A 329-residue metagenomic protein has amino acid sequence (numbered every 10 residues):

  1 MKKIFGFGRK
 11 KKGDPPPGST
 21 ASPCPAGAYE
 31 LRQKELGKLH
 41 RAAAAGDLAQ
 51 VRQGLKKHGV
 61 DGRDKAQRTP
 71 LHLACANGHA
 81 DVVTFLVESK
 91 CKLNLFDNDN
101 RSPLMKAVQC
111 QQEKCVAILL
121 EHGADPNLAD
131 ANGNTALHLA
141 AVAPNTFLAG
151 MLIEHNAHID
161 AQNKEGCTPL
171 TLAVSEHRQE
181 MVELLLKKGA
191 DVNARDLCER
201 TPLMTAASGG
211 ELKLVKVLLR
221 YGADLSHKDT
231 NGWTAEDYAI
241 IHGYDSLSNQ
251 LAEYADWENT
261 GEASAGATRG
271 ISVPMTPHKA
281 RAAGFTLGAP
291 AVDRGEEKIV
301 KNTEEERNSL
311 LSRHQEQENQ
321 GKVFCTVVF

Functional and structural regions predicted by a protein language model:
M1-K38, H155, K188, R220-D224 (+1 more regions): Ankyrin-repeat-protein effector appendages
K34, K65-A66, N98-D99, A131-N132 (+3 more regions): Ankyrin repeat start-site detector
